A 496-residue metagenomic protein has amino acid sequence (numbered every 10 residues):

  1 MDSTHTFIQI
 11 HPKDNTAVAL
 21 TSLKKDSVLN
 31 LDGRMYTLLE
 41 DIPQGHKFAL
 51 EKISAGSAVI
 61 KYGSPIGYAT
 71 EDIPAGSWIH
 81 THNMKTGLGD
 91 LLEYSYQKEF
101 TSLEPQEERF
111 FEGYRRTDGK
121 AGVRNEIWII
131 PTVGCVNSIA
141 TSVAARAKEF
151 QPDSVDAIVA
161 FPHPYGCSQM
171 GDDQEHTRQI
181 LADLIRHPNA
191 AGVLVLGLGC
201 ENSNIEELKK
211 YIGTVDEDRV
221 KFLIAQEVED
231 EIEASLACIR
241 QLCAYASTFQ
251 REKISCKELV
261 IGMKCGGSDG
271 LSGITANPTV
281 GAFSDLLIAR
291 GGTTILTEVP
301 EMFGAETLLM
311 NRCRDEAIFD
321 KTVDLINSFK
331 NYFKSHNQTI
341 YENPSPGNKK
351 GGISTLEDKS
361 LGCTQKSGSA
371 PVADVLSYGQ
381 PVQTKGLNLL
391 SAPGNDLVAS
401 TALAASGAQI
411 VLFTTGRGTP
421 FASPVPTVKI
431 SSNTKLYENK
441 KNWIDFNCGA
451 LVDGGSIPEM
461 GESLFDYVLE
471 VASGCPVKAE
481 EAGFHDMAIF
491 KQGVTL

Functional and structural regions predicted by a protein language model:
D2-I410, T419-P420, V425-L496: Metallocofactor- and cofactor-centric catalytic cores in central/energy metabolism, strongly enriched
T415: Short secondary-structure boundary segments
